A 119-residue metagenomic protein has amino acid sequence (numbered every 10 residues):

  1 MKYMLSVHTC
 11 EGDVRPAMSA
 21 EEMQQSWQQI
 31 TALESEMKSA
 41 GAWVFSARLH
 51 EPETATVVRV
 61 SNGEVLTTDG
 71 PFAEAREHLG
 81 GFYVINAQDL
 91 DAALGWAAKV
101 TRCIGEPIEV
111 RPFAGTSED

Functional and structural regions predicted by a protein language model:
M1-D119: Conserved, structured core segments of small domains
